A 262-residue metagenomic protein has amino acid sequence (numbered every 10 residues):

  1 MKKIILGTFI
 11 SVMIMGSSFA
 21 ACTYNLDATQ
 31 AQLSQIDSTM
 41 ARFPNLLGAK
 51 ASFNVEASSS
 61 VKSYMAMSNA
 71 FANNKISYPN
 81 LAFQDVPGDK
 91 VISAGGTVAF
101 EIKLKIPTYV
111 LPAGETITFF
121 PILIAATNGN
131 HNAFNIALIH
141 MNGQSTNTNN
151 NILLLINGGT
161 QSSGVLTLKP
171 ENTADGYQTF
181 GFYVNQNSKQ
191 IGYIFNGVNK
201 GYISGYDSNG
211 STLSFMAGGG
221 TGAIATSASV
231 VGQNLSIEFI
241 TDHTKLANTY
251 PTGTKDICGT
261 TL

Functional and structural regions predicted by a protein language model:
M1-I4, I136: Positively charged n-region of N-terminal signal peptides that target proteins for export
I4-M15: Sec-dependent N-terminal signal peptides
A20-V55, T249-L262: Extracellular carbohydrate-recognition regions
P44-L46, N54-N157: Secretory/extracellular carbohydrate-interaction modules and structurally similar beta-sandwich "look-alikes"
I156-T179: Short, aromatic/His-centered strand-loop micro-motif at the edge of beta-sheets
G176-N185, I191-Y193: Short tryptophan-centered beta-strand motifs in secreted/extracellular beta-sheet-rich domains of glycan-recognition
Y193-N199: Short strand-turn-strand beta-turns centered on an Asx-Gly dipeptide
S204-K245: Flexible glycan-contacting loops in extracellular carbohydrate-active proteins
